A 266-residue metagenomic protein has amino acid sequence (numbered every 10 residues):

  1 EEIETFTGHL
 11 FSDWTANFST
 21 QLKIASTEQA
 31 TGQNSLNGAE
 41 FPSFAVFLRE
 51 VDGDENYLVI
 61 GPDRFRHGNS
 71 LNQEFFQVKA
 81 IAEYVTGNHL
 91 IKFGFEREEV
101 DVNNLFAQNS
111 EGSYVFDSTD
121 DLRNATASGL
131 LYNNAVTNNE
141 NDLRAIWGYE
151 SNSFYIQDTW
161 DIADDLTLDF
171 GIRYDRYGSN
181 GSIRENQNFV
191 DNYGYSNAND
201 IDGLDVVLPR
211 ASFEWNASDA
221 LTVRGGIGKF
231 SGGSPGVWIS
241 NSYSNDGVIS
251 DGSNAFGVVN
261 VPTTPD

Functional and structural regions predicted by a protein language model:
E1-Q157, D191-Y195: Replace "related TpsB outer-membrane translocases also match" with "some related outer-membrane beta-barrels such as
T15-S19, T86-G87, A163, T167 (+1 more regions): Outer-membrane beta-barrel channels and translocator barrels
I24, F93-R97, F170-I172, R224-K229: Glycine-rich, histidine-containing beta strand-loop boundary motifs that form or position
E28-L36, N88, E99-A107, R176-R184 (+3 more regions): Gram-negative outer-membrane beta-barrel proteins
N152-I156, L166-R176, N180-G181, V207-P209: Extended, hydrophobic alpha-helical segments in both membrane/secreted and soluble proteins
I156, W160-D161, W215: A long, amphipathic alpha-helix that forms part of the scaffold/cap immediately adjacent to metal-dependent active
S182-L208, S212-D266: Solvent-exposed loop/turn elements at secondary-structure boundaries
